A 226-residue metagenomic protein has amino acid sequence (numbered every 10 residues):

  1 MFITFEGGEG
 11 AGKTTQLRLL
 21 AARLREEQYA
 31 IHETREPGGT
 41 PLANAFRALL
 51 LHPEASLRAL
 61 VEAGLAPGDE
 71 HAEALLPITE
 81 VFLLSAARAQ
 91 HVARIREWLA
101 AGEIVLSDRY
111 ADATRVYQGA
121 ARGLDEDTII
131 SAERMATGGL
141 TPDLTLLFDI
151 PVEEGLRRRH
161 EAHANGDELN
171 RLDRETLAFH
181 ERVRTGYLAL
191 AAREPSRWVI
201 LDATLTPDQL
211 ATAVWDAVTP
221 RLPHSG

Functional and structural regions predicted by a protein language model:
I3-F5: Hydrophobic anchor at the beta1->P-loop junction of P-loop NTPases
G10: Walker A (P-loop) phosphate-binding loop of P-loop NTPases
K13: Conserved lysine of the Walker
Q16: Hydrophobic positions on the alpha1 helix immediately C-terminal to the Walker A/P-loop
L19-A21, E153-G226: NTP-dependent small-molecule kinase module
Y29-T137, A213: ATP-dependent small-molecule kinase phosphotransfer cores that center on conserved nucleotide phosphate-binding segments
P37-T40, A111-D112, I150-L156, P207: Conserved nucleotide-binding/hydrolysis micro-motifs of P-loop NTPases
T114-T185: A glycine- and Lys/Arg-enriched "phosphate-lid" helix/loop adjacent to the NTP-binding pocket of small-molecule kinases
